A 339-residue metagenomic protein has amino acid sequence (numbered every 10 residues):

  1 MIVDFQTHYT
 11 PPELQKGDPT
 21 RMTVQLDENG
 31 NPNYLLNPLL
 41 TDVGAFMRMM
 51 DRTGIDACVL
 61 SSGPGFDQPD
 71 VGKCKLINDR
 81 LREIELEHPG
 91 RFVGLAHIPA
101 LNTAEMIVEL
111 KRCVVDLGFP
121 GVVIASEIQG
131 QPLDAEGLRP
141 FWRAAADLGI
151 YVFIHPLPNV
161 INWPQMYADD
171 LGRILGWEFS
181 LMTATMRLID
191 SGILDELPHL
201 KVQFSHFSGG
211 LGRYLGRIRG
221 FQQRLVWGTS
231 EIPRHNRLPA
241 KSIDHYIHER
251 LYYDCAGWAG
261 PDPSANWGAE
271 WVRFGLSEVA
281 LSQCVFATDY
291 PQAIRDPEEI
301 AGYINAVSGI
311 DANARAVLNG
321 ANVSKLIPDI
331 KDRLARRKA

Functional and structural regions predicted by a protein language model:
M1-A57, L86, V108-R112, L200 (+4 more regions): Mid-to-C-terminal alpha-helical segments outside catalytic/metal-binding sites
V3-T7, C58-L60, V93-A96, V122-I124 (+4 more regions): Hydrophobic faces of well-ordered beta-strands that scaffold small-molecule active sites in alpha/beta enzyme cores
H8-L40, V160-L181, I218-R250: Active-site gating loops and adjacent loop-to-helix segments of metal-dependent hydrolytic enzymes
T10-E13, G65-Q68, L101-A104, P158-P164 (+4 more regions): Active-site environment of divalent metal-dependent phosphoester hydrolases
D56-G192: Active-site gating/metal-coordination segments in enzymes
L117-G121, A146-Y151, D170-L171, L197-L200 (+2 more regions): Glycine-enriched alpha-helix->loop->beta-strand junction motifs that scaffold or abut catalytic
Y151-P158, F179-D190, L194, G210-R234 (+2 more regions): Conserved N-terminal glycine/acidic-rich loop preference
K201, S205-Q292: Active-site neighborhoods of metal-dependent hydrolases
